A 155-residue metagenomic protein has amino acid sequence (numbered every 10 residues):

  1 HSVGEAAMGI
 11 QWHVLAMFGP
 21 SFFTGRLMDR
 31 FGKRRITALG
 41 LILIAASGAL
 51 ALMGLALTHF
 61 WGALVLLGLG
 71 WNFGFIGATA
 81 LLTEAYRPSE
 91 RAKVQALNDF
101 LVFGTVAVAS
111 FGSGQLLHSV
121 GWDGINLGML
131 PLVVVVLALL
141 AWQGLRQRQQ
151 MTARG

Functional and structural regions predicted by a protein language model:
H1-A16: Loop-to-transmembrane helix entry
G19-K33, L117: Helix-to-loop junctions at the C-terminal end of transmembrane segments in multipass secondary transporters
R35-L50, L130: Structural signature of the two symmetry-related core transmembrane helices
T58-L66: Paired small-residue
F73-R87: Intracellular juxtamembrane helix-capping segments at the cytosolic ends of symmetry-related transmembrane helices
E90-S119: A late C-terminal transmembrane helix in Major Facilitator Superfamily
Q115-V133: A membrane-interface helix-boundary motif in multi-pass transporters
L130-G155: Multi-pass alpha-helical transporter architecture, strongest for 12-TM Major Facilitator/SLC carriers used
